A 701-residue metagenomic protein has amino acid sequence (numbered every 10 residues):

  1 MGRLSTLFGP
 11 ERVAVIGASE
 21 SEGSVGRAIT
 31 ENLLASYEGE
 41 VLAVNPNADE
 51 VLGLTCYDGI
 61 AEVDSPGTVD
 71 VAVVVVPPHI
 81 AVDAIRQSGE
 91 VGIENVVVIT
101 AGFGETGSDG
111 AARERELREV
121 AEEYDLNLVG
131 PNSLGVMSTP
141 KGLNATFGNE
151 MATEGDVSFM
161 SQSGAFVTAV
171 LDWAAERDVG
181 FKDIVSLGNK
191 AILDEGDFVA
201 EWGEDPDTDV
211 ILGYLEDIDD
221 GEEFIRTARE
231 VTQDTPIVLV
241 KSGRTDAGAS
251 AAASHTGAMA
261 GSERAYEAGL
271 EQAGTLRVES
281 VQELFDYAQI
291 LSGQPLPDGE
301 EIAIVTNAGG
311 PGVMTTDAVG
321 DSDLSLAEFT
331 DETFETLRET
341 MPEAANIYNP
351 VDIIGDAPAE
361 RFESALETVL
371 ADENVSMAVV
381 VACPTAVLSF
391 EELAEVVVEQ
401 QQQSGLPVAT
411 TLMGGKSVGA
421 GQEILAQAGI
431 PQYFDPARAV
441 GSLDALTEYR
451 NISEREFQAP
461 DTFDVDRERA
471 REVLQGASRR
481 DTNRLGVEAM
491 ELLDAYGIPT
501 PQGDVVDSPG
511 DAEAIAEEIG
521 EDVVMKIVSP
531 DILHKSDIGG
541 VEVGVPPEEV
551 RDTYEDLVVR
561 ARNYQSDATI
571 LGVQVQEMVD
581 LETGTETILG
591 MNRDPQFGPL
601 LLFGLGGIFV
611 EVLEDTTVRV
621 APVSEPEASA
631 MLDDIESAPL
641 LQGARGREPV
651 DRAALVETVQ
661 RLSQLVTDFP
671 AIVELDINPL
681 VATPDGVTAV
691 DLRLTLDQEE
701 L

Functional and structural regions predicted by a protein language model:
M1-L675, L680-L701: Catalytic-core regions of core metabolic enzymes, especially those transforming organic acids/acyl-group intermediates
